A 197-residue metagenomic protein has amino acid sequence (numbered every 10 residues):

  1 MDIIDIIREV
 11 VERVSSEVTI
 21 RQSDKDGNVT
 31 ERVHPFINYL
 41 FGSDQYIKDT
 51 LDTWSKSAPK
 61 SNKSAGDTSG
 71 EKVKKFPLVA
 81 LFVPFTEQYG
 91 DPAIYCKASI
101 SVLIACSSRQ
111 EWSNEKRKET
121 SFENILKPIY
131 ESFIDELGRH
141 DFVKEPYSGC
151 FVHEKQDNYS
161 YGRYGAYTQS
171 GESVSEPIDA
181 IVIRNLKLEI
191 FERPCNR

Functional and structural regions predicted by a protein language model:
M1-P92: Small/polar-rich, solvent-exposed N-terminal microdomains that initiate assembly or binding
M1-R32, P92-Y95, V143-R197: Short, charged interaction patches at domain edges and termini
V10-S15, I100, F122, L126: Extended low-complexity, serine/threonine- and proline-enriched intrinsically disordered segments
V83, I104, L188-I190: Hydrophobic side chains in beta-strands
Y89, S108-W112, R193-N196: Residue-level signal for secondary-structure boundary sites
Y95-E115: Short acidic, glycine/tyrosine-flanked loop/strand segments centered on an H-E-D-like triad
E111-L126: Short histidine-centered catalytic/ligand-binding loop motif
F122, L126-G149: Acidic, metal/cofactor-coordinating or nucleic-acid-engaging core segments within structured domains
